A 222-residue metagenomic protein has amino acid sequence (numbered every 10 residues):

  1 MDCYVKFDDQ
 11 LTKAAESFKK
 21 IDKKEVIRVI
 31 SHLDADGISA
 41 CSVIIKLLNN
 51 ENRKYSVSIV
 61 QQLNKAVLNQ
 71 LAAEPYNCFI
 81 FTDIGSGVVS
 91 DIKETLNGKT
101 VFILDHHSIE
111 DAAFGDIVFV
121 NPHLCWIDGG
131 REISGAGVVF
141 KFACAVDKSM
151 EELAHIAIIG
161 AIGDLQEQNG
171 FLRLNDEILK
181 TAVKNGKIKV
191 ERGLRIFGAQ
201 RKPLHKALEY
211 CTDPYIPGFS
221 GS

Functional and structural regions predicted by a protein language model:
M1-S222: Replace "Mg2+/Mn2+-dependent" with "divalent metal-dependent
